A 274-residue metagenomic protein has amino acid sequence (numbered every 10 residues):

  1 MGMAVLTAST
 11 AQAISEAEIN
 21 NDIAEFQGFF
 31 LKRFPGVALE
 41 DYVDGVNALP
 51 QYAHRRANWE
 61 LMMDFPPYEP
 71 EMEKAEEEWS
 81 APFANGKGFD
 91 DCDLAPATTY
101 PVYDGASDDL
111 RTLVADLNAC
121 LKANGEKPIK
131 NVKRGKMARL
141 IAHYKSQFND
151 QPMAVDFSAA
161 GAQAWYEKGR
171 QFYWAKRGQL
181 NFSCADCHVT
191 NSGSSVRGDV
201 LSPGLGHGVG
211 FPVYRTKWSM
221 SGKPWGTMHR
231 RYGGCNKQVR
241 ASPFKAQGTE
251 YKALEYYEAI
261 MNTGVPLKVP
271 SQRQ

Functional and structural regions predicted by a protein language model:
M1-V5: Bacterial N-terminal signal peptides
T7-A13: Sec/Tat signal peptide C-region and signal peptidase I cleavage site
A13-P70, A81-R139, S146-D150, A175-Q274: Electron-transfer interface patches adjacent to heme c in soluble/periplasmic c-type cytochromes and di-/multiheme
P70-E71, A164: An amphipathic alpha-helix/helix-turn recognition signal
Q151-K168: Solvent-exposed, charged amphipathic helical/linker segments at domain boundaries
E167-F172, C184: Long, positively charged binding patches that form subdomain-scale interaction surfaces for polyanionic ligands
